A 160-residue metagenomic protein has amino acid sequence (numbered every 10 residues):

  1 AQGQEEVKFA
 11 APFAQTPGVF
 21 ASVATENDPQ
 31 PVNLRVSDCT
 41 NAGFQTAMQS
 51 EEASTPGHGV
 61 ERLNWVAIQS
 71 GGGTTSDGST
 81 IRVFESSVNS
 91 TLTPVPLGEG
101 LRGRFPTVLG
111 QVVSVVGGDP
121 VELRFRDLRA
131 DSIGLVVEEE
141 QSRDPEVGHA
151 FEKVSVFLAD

Functional and structural regions predicted by a protein language model:
A1-D160: Extracellular receptor-binding modules and their adjoining Ser/Thr/Gly/Asp/Asn-rich linkers
